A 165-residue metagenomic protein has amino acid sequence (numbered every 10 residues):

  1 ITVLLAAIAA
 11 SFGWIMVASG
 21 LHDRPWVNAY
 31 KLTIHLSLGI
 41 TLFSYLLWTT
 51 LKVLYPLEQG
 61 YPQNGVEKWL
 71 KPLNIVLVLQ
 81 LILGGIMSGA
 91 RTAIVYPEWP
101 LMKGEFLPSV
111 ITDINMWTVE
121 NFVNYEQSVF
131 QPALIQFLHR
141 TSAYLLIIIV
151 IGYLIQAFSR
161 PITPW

Functional and structural regions predicted by a protein language model:
I1-W165: Polytopic transmembrane helical bundles with strong interfacial aromatic enrichment
